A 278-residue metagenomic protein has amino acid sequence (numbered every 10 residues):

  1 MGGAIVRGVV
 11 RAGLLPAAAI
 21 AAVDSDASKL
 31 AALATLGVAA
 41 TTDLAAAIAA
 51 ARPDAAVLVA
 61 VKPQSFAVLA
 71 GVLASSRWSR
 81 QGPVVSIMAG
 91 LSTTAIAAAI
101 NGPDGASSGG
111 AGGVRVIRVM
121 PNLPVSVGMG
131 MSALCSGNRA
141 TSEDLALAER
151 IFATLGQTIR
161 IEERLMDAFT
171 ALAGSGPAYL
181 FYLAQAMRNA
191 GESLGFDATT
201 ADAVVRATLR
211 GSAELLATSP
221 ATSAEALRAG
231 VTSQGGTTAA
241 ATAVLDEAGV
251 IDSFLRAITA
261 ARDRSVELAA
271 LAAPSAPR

Functional and structural regions predicted by a protein language model:
M1-A56, G109, M129, E192-L194: NAD(P)+-binding Rossmann beta1-loop-alpha1 motif at the extreme N-terminus of oxidoreductases
I5, V9, L30-L33, L69-L73 (+2 more regions): Hydrophobic packing residues within well-ordered alpha-helices of enzyme cores
L15, A95-R115, M131-A168, F181-A221 (+1 more regions): Internal alpha-helical scaffold of NAD(P)-dependent oxidoreductase catalytic cores
D26, M88-L91, P121-V125, A173 (+3 more regions): Glycine-rich beta-alpha junction loops
A27, L44-L134: Rossmann-like NAD(P)(H) cofactor-binding subdomain of soluble oxidoreductases
F169-A178, R228: A short glycine-threonine-serine/GTX helix/turn-capping micro-motif
R206-R278: NAD(P)-dependent Rossmann-like dehydrogenase/reductase catalytic/cofactor-binding core
